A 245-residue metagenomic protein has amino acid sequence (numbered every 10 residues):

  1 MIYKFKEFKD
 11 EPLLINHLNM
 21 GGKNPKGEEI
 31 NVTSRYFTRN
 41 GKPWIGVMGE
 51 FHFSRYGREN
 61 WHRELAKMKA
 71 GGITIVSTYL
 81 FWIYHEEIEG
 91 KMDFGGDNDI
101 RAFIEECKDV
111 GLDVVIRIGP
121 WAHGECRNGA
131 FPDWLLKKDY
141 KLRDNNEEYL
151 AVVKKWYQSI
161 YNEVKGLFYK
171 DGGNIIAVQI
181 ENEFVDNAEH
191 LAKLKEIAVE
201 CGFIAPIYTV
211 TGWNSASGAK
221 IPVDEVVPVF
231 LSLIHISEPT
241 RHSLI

Functional and structural regions predicted by a protein language model:
M1-I75: N-terminal carbohydrate-binding accessory modules
I45, G72-T74, K108-V114, Y169-I176 (+2 more regions): Short, well-ordered coil/turn segments that N-cap beta-strands
V47-H52, S77-Y79, V115-G119, Q179-E181 (+2 more regions): A cross-family glycoside hydrolase active-site/sugar-binding cleft signature
W61-C126, K195-E200: Aromatic-lined substrate-binding rim segments of carbohydrate-active enzymes
G90-G96, P120-D144, L191, P222: Aromatic- and acidic-residue-enriched segments that line the glycan-binding/catalytic groove of carbohydrate-active
I100, W134-L150, I197-W213, D224-L233: Acidic, His- and aromatic-enriched active-site or binding-groove loops in soluble protein domains that engage sugars
Y149-G218: Active-site neighborhood of glycoside hydrolase catalytic domains
I234-I245: Single conserved hydrophobic/aromatic residue that forms the stacking wall/gate of nucleotide- or nucleobase-binding
